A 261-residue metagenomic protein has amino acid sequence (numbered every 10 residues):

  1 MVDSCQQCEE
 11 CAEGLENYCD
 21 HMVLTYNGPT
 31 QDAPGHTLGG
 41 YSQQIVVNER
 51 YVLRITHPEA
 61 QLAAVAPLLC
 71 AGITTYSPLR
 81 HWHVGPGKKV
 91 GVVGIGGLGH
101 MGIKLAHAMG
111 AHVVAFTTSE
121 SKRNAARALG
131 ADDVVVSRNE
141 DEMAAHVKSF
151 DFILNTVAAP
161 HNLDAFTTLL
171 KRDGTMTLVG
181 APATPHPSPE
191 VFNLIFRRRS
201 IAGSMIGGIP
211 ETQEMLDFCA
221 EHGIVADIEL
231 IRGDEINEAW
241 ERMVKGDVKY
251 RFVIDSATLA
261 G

Functional and structural regions predicted by a protein language model:
M1-V52: Glycine-rich phosphate/adenylate-binding loop and adjacent beta-alpha elements of nucleotide- or dinucleotide-binding
V2, N139, V157-A158, G180-A181 (+1 more regions): Short glycine-/small-residue-rich Rossmann-like dinucleotide-binding loops
G35-Y41, P58-H81, V93-M101: A glycine-rich, Thr/Ser-enriched phosphate-binding loop motif common to dinucleotide/cofactor-binding enzymes
P86-I95, L105-A165: Adenosine-nucleotide cofactor-binding segment
K89, G174-T175, S200: Short glycine-centered segments of the SAM/dcSAM-binding site in methyltransferase folds
L170-R172: Helix-to-beta-strand junctions that scaffold the AdoMet/dcAdoMet cofactor pocket in Class I SAM-dependent enzymes
G180-R198, I209-D217: Rossmann-fold NAD(P)-binding glycine/threonine-rich loop
I209-G261: C-terminal hydrophobic helical "lid"/dimerization subdomain of Rossmann-like NAD(P)H-dependent oxidoreductases
